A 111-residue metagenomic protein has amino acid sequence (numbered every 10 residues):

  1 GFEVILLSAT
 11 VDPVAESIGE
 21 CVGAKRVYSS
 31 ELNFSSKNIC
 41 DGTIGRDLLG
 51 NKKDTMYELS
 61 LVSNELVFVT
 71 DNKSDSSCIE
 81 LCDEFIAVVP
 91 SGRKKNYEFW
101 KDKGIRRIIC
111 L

Functional and structural regions predicted by a protein language model:
F2-L111: C-terminal cap/substrate-recognition subdomain and adjoining C-terminal extension of metal-dependent phosphatase-like
